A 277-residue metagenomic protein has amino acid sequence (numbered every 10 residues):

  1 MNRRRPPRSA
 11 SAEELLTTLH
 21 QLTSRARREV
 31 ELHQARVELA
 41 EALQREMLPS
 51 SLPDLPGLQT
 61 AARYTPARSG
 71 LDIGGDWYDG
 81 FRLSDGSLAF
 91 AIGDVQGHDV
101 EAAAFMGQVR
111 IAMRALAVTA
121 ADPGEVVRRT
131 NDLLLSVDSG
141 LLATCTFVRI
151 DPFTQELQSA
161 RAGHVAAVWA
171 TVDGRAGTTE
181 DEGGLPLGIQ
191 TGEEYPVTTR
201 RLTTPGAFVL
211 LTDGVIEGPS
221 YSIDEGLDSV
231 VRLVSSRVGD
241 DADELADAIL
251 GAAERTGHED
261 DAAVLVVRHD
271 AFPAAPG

Functional and structural regions predicted by a protein language model:
M1-H20: N-terminal membrane insertion elements
P6, H20, S24-F208, A248 (+1 more regions): … and, occasionally, acidic/histidine-rich disordered N-termini of signaling adaptors
H98, E217-G218: Short beta-strands and strand-coil junctions in structured, solvent-facing domains, enriched
R110-V118, I216, V231-V238: Short amphipathic alpha-helical signal-transduction/dimerization elements
A121-E125, S236-L245: Short, charged, surface-exposed loops that flank catalytic or proteolytic processing sites
T203-T204, G226, V230-S235: Divalent-cation-assisted or electrostatically stabilized phosphate/pyrophosphate-binding catalytic cores
